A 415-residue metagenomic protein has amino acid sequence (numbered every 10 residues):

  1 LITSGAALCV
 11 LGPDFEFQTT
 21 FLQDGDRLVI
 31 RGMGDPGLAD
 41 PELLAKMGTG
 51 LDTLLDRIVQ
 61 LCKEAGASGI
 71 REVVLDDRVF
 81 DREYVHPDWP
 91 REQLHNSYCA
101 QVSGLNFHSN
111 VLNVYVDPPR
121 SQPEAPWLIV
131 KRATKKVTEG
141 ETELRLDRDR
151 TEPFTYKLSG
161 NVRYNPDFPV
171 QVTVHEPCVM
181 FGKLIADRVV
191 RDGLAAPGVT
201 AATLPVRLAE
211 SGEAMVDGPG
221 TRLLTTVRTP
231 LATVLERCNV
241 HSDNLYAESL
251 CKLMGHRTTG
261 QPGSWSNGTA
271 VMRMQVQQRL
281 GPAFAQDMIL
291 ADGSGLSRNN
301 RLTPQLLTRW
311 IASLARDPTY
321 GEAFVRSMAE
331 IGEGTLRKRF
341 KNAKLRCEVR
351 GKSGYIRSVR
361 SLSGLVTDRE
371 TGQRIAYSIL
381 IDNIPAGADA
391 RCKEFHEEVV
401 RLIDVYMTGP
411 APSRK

Functional and structural regions predicted by a protein language model:
L1, L55-V59, C178-K183, H396 (+1 more regions): Short, hydrophobic/amphipathic alpha-helical packing segments that form internal helix faces or helix-helix interfaces
L1-S103, F107-S109, N113-V116, E152-D167 (+3 more regions): Active-site-adjacent loops and short helices of periplasmic peptidoglycan-processing enzymes
A7, L61, A65, R188-D192 (+3 more regions): Conserved short hydrophobic interaction patches
D24-G37, K131-T134, G212-E213, G263 (+3 more regions): Short, mixed-charge aromatic SLiMs
T53, H241, C251-K415: Small-residue-rich helix-loop
D76-K131, N299-K344: A conserved catalytic-loop motif detector
L128-R150, M180, G218-V227, K338-E370: Short, Gly/Ser/Thr-enriched beta-strand-loop segments that form substrate-interacting elements of hydrolase/peptidase
K135-A323: A small/polar active-site loop signature that marks catalytic segments
